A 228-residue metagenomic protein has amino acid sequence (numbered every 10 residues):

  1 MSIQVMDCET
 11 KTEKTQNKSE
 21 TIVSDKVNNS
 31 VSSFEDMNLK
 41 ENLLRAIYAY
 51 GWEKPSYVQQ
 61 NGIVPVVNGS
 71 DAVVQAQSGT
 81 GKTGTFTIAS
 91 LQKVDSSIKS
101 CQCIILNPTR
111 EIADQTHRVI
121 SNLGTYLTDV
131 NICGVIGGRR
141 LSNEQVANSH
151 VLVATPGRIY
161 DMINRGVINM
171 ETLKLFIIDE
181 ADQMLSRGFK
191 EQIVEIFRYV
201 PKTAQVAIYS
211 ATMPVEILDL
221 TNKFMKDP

Functional and structural regions predicted by a protein language model:
M1-S70, P108, L127-D129, S149-H150: N-terminal intrinsically disordered, low-complexity tails of helicases
N42-R45, A49-W52, I98-N164, T172-L175 (+1 more regions): Conserved nucleic-acid-binding Ia/Ib motif block in the N-terminal RecA-like helicase ATPase lobe
I47, Q59, V74, S90 (+8 more regions): Residue-level signature of catalytic and energy-coupling elements of molecular machines, predominantly ATP/GTP-dependent
Q60-A72, T83-I98, V119-G124, V194 (+1 more regions): Walker A/P-loop NTP-binding motif
P65, V94-K99, G124-T128, N143-A147 (+4 more regions): Conserved catalytic network of the ASCE P-loop NTPase/AAA+ motor domain
N68-V74, K99-C103, S149-H150, A204: Pre-Walker A (Motif I) flank of P-loop NTPase domains
A76-T80: The conserved Walker
N169-P228: Post-DEXD/H (motif II) to motif III coupling segment of the RecA-like Helicase ATP-binding lobe
